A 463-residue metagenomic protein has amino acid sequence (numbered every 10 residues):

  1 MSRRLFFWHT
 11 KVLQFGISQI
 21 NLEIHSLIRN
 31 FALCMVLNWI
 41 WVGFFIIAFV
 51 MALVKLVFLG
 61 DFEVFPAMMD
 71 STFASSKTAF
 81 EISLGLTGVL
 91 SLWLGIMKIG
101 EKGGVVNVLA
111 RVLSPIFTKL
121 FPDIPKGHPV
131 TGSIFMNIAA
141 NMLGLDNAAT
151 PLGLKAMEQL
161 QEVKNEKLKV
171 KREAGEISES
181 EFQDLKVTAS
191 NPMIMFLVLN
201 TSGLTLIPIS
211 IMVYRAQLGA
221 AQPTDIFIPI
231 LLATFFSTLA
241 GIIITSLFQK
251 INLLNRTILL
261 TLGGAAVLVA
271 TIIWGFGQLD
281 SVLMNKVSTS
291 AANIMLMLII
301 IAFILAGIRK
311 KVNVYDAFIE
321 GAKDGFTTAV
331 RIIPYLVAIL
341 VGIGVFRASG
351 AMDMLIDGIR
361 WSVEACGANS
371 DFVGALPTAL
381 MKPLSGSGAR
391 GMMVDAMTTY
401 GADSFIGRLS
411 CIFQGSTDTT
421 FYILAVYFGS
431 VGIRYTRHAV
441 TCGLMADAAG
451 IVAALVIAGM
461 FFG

Functional and structural regions predicted by a protein language model:
R3-R4, R29, R172: Basic polycationic patches enriched in arginine
F6-F7, F15, F31, F182: Aromatic (phenylalanine/tyrosine) cluster motif
F7-W8, L13, L22, S26: Short hydrophobic targeting helices and cationic amphipathic motifs that mediate membrane/organellar targeting
I28-G88, V213-R347, E364-C366, H438-G463: Signature of multi-pass transmembrane helix bundles
E63-V163, S281-M284, K310-T399: Membrane-embedded alpha-helical segments and adjacent helix-loop junctions characteristic of multi-pass solute
A149, A156-Y214, A220-L247, L376-G463: C-terminal transmembrane helix pair
